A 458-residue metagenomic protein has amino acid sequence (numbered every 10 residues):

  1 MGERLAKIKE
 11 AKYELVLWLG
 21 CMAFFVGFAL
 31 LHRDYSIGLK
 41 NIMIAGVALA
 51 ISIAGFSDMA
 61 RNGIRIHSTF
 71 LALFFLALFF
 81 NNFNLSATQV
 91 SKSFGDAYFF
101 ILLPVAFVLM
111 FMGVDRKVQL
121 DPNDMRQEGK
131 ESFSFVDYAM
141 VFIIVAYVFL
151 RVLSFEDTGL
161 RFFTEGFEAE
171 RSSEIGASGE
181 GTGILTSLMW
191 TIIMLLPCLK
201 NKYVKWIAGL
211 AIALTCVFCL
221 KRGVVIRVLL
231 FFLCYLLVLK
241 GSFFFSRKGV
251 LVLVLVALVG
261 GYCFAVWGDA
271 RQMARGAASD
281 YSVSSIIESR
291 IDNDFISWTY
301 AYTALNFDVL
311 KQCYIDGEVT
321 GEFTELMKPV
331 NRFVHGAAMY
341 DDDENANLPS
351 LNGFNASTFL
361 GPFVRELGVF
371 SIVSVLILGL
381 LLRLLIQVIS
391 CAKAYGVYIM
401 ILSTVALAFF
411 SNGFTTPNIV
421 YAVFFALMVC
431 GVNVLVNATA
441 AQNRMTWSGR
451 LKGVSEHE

Functional and structural regions predicted by a protein language model:
M1-L210, S242-K248, V256-A265, S374-L378 (+1 more regions): Membrane-anchoring hydrophobic segments
V145-V152, P197-L199, G223-L229, C234-F243 (+9 more regions): An almost-null, non-specific background feature that weakly reflects generic protein context rather than any particular
F163-G179, G261-L378: Small-residue-enriched transmembrane helix-hairpin modules in multi-pass membrane proteins
L199-I287: Hydrophobic alpha-helical segments of polytopic membrane proteins
I212, C216, A346-P349, A392: Residues at structural and domain junctions
L214-V225, L360-L376, L380, L384-V388: Active-site beta-strand/loop microenvironment that shapes enzyme catalytic pockets
